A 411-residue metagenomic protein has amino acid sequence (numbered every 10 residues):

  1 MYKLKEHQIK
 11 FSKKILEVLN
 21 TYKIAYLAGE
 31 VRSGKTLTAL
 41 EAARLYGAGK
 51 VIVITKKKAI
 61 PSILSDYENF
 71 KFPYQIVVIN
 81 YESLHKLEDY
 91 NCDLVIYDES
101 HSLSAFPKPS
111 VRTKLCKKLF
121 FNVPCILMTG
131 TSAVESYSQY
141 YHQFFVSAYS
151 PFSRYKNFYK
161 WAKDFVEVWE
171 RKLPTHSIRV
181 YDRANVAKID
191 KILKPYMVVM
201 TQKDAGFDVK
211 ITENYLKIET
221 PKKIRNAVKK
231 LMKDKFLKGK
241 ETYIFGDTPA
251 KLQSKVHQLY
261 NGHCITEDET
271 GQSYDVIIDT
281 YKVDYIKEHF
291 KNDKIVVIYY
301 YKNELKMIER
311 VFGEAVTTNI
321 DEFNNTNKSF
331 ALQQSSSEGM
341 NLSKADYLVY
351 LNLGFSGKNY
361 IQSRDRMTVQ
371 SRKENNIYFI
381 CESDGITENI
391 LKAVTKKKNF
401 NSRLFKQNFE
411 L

Functional and structural regions predicted by a protein language model:
M1-K5, N20-A25, E30-G34, T38-G47 (+4 more regions): Conserved Helicase C-terminal RecA-like lobe
E6-V18: Pre-Walker A adenine-sensing motif
T36, L84-Y90, T129-Y137, L305-K306 (+1 more regions): SF2 helicase motor core recognition
T36-Y67, V134-Q139, Y300-K302: Conserved Walker A/P-loop ATP-binding site and its immediately adjacent core in helicase/helicase-like ATPase domains
K56, N69-K86: Inter-Walker segment of RecA-like/P-loop motor cores
L94, R112-Q202, R372: Conserved P-loop NTPase motor "coupling/switch" region that bridges the ATPase
D98-E99: Walker B catalytic acidic pair
F355-I361, T368-L411: A conserved SF2-helicase RecA2
